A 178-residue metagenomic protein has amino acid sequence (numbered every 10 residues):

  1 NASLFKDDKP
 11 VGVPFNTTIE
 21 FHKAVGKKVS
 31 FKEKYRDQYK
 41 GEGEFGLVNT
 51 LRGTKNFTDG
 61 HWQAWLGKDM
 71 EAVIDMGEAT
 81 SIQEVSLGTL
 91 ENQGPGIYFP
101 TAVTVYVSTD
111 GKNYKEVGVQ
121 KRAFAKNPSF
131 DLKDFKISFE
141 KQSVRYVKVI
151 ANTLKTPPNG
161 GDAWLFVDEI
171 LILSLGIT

Functional and structural regions predicted by a protein language model:
N1-E71: Short, compositionally stereotyped local motifs that mark structural "simplifiers"
P14, G118-Q120: Short hydrophobic alpha-helix segments
K34, D110, K121: Residues that form or immediately flank small-molecule/cofactor binding pockets and catalytic motifs
T54-G118, D131-T178: Aromatic, loop-rich ligand-recognition surfaces of beta-strand-rich domains
R122-N127: Surface-exposed loop and turn segments in beta-propeller and other repeat-based domains that flank or scaffold
